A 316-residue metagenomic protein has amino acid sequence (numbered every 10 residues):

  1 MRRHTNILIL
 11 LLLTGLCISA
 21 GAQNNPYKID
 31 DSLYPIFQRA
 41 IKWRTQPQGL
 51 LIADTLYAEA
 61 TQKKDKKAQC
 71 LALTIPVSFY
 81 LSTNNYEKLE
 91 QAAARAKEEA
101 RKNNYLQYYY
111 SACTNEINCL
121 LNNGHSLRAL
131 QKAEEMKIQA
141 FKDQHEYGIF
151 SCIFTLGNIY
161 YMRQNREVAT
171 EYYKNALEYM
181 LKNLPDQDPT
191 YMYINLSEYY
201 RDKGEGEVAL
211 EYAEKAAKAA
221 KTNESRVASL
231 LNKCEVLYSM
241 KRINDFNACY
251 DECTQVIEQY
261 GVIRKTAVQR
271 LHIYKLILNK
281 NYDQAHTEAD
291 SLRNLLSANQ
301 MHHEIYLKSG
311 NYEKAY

Functional and structural regions predicted by a protein language model:
M1-L8: Bacterial N-terminal signal peptides that target proteins for export
L13-G21: Hydrophobic h-region of N-terminal signal peptides that target proteins for export in Gram-negative bacteria
G21-Y316: A "functional boundary" signal
